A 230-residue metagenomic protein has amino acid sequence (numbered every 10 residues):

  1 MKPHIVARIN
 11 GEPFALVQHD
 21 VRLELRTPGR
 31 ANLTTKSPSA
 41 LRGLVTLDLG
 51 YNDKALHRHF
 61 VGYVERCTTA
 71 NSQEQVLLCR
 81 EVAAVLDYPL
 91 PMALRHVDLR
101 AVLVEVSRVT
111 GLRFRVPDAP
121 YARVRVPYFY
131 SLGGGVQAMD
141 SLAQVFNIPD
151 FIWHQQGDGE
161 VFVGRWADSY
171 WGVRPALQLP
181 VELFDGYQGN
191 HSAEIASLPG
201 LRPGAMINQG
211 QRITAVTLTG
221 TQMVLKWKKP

Functional and structural regions predicted by a protein language model:
M1-A84, N190, I195, I213-K226 (+1 more regions): Assembly/oligomerization scaffold segments
M1-L25, S107-T110, G159-G186: Short beta-strand/loop turn elements enriched in aromatics
V6-F14, N52-R58, A138-I148, Y170-P175 (+1 more regions): Short, solvent-exposed secondary-structure boundary motifs
L33, L94-F114, Y130-Q155, G204: Amphipathic, non-transmembrane alpha-helical segments in extracytoplasmic/periplasmic proteins
R42-L49, D87-D98, R202-N208: Extended Gly/Ser/Thr-rich low-complexity repeat segments, especially those forming or decorating extracellular
E74-V82, D118-Y187: Short beta-strand-centered interaction patches in the first periplasmic/extracellular domains of large envelope
L86, R115-P117: Short acidic/His/Gly/Ser-rich catalytic and metal-binding motifs that mark active-site loops of diverse hydrolases
Q178-Q211: A conserved acidic, glycine/proline-rich C-terminal tail/linker
